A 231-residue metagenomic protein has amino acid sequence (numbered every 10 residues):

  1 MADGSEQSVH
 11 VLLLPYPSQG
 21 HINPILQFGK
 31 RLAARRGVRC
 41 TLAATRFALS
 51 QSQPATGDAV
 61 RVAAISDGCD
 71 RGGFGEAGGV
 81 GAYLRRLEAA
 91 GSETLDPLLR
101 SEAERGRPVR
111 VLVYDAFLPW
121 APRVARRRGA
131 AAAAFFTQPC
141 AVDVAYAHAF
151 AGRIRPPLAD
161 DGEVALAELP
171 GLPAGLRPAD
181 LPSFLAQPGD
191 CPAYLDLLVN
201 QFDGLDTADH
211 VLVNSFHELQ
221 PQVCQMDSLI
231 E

Functional and structural regions predicted by a protein language model:
M1-E231: Glycosyltransferase specificity loop/lid
